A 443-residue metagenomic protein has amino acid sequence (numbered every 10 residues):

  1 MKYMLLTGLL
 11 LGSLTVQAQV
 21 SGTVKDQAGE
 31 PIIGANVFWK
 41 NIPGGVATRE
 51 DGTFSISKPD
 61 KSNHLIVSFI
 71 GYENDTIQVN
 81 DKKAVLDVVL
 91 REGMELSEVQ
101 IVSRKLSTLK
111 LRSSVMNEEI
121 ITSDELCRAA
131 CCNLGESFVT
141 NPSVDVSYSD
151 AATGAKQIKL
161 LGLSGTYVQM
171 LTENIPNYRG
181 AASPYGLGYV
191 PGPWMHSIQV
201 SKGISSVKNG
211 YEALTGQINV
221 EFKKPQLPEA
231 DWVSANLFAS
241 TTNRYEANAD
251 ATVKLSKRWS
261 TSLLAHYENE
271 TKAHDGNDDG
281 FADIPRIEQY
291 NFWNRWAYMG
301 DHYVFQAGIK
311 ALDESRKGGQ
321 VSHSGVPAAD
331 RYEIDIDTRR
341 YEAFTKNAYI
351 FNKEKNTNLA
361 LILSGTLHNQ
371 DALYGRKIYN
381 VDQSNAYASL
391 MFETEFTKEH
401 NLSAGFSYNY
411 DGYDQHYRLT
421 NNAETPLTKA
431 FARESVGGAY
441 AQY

Functional and structural regions predicted by a protein language model:
K25-E30, A35-K40, S68-Y72, K82-C127 (+2 more regions): Short, acidic, small-residue-rich periplasmic hinge/interaction motif at the N-terminus of Gram-negative outer-membrane
P43-T53: Short, acidic Ser/Thr/Gly-rich low-complexity loop/linker segments typical of extracellular and cell-surface proteins
F54-S57, Q157-K159, I175-G203, F292: Short acidic/polar hinge/loop motifs at secondary-structure boundaries that mediate gating or recognition
K83-V89, L134-S137, K156-K159, L171 (+5 more regions): N-terminal periplasmic accessory domains that precede and gate Gram-negative outer-membrane beta-barrel machines
G135-P176, H196: Extracytoplasmic beta-strand/coil segments of soluble accessory domains associated with Gram-negative outer-membrane
Q169, S197-S201, Q217-K223, W232-T241 (+4 more regions): Predominantly transmembrane beta-strands of Gram-negative outer membrane beta-barrel pores used for transport
E270-N291, M299-L359, G365-N385: Flexible loop and strand-edge segments within Gram-negative outer membrane beta-barrel domains
Y332-F351, L367-Y443: Outer-membrane beta-barrel transmembrane domain signature of Gram-negative proteins, especially the mid-to-C-terminal
